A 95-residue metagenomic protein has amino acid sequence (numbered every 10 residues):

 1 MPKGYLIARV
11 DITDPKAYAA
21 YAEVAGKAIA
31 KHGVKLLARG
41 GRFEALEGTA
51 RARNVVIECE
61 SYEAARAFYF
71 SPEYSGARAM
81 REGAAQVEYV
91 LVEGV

Functional and structural regions predicted by a protein language model:
M1-R53, E58-F70, E93-V95: Short S/T/G/P-rich N-terminal loop/turn motif that feeds into the first structured element of a domain
Y62-V90: C-terminal structural segments of small proteins and small subunits
